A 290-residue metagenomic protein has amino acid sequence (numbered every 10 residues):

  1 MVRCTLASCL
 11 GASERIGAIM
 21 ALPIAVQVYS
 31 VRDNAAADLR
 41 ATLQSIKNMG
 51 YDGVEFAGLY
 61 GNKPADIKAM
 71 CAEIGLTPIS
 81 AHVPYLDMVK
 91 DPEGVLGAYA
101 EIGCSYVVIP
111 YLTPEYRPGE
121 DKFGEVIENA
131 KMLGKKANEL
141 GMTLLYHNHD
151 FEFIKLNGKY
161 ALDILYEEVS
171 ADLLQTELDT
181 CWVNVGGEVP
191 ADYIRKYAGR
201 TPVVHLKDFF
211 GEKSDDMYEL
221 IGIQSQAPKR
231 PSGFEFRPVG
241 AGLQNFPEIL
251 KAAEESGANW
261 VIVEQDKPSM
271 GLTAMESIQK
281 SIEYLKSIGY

Functional and structural regions predicted by a protein language model:
V2, C9, E14-Y106, Q175 (+2 more regions): N-terminal pre-domain/capping segments
V31-A37, G53-D66, V83-D91, P114-P118 (+5 more regions): Acidic-and-aromatic substrate-binding clefts and catalytic sites of carbohydrate-active enzymes
Q44, G53, Y60, Y85-T176 (+2 more regions): Active-site acidic/histidine proton-transfer and metal-coordination neighborhood in alpha/beta enzyme cores
E55, S80, V108, L145 (+3 more regions): Conserved beta-strand positions in the central sheet of alpha/beta enzyme cores
A137-L243: Acidic/histidine-rich catalytic cores of soluble enzymes
I221, P247-I249, W260-V263: H/E-rich (His + Asp/Glu) clusters that bind or coordinate divalent metals
A241-E254: A short, acidic, amphipathic alpha-helical segment used as a generic capping/interface helix at domain edges
A258-S287: C-terminal/domain-terminus segments
